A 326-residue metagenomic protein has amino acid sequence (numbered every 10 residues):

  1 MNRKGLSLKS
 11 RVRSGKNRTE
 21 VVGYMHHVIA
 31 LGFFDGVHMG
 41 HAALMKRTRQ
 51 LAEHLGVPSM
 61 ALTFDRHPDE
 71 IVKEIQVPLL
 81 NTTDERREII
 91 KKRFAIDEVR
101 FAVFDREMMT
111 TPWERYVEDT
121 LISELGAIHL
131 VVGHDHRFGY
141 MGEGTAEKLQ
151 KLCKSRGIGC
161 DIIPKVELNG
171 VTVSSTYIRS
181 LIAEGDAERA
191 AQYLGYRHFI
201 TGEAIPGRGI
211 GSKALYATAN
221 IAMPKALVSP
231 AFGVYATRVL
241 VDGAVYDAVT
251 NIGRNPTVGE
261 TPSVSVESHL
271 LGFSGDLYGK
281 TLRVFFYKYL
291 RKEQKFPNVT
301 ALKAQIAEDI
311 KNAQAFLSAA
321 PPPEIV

Functional and structural regions predicted by a protein language model:
M1-L31: Positively charged, low-complexity intrinsically disordered leader regions
R3, G207-V326: Phosphate/ribose-recognition catalytic cores of enzymes acting on nucleotide-derived substrates
S10-V12, V99, C160: Generic structural signal for residues in well-ordered beta-strands
E20-T82: N-terminal catalytic cores of NTP/NDP-binding nucleotidyl/phosphoryl-transfer enzymes
H38, I90, L130, A190 (+2 more regions): Residue-level signal for inorganic ion chemistry
A61, F101, I162-I163: A structural preference for short, hydrophobic beta-strand core positions in alpha/beta folds
P68-R156: N-terminal Rossmann-like or analogous alpha/beta NTP/dinucleotide-binding catalytic cores that position adenine
C153-G253: Glycine-rich, Lys/Arg-enriched anion-binding loops that position phosphate/diphosphate groups for phosphoryl
